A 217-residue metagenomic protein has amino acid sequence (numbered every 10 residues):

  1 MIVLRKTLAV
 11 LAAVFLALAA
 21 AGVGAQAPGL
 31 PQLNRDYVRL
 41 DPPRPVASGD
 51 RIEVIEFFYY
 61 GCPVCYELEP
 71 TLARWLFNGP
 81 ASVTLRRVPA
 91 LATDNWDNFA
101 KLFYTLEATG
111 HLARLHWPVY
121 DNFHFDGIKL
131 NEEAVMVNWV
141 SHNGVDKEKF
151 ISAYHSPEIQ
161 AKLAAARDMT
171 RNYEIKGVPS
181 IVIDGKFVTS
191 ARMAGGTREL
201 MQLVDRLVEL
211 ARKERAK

Functional and structural regions predicted by a protein language model:
I2-D94, E209-K217: Extracytoplasmic thiol/disulfide redox context detector
N34, R44, F77, L112 (+2 more regions): Short, flexible segments with low predicted structural confidence
Y60-V64, L91-N95, D121-D126, S156-I159 (+1 more regions): Solvent-exposed loop/turn segments at secondary-structure junctions within structured extracellular/periplasmic domains
Y66-E69, W96-A100, A194-T197: Conserved strand-to-helix beginnings and helix N-cap segments that scaffold or border functional pockets
E69-A73, F99-F103, H116, E133 (+5 more regions): Extracytoplasmic/secreted envelope proteins and their assembly/folding machinery, especially bacterial periplasmic
N78-S141: Structural microenvironment flanking redox-active thiols in thiol-disulfide oxidoreductases
H142-K217: C-terminal cap of thioredoxin/glutaredoxin-like
